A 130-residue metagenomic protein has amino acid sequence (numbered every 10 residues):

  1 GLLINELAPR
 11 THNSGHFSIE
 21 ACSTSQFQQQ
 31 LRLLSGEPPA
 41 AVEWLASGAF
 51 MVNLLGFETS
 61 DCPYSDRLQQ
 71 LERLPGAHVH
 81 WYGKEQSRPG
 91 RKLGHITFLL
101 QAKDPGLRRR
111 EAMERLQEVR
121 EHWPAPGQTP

Functional and structural regions predicted by a protein language model:
G1, G48, K92-G94: Residues at beta-strand starts and edge strands
L2-E6: Protein kinase-like catalytic core scaffold
A8-S60, Y64: Active-site "cap" helix and flanking loop/linker of ATP-utilizing ligase/carboxylase catalytic domains
N13, S23-F27, Q70-P75, F98-Q101 (+1 more regions): Short, low-complexity, polar/charged sequence segments that are solvent-exposed and flexible
Q29, D66-R67, E111, E118: Exposed alpha-helical structural elements
R32-A40, G76, Q101, E121 (+1 more regions): Generic secondary-structure signature for well-ordered alpha-helical cores
L45-A46, L54-S87: Glycine-rich active-site loop/lid that clamps phosphate-bearing ligands
W81-P130: Generic C-terminus detector
